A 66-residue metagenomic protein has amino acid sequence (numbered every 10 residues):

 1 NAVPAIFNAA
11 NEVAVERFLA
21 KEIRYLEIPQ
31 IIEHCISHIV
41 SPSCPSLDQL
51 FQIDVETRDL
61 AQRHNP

Functional and structural regions predicted by a protein language model:
N1-P66: Catalytic, metal-anchored helix/loop core of enzyme active sites in primary metabolism
